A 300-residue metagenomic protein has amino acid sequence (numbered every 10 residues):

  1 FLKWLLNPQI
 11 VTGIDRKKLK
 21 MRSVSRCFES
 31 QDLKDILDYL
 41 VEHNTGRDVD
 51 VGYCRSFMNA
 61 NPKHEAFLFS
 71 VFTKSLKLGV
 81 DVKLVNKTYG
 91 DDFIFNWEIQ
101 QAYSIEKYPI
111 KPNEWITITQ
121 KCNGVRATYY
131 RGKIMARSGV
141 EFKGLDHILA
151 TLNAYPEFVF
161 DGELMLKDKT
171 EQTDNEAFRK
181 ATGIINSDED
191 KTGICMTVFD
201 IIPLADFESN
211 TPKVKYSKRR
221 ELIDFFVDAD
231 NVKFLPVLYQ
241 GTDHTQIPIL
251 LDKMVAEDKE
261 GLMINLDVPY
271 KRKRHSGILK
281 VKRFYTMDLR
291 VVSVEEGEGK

Functional and structural regions predicted by a protein language model:
F1-T170, G183-I201, A205-F207, P212: N-terminal nucleic-acid-engaging modules of covalent nucleotidyltransferase systems
K3-W4, A102-V140, D188-G193, I201-F207 (+1 more regions): Nucleic-acid 5′ end/cap handling module spanning
A136, F178-R179, K218: Short, intrinsically disordered low-complexity segments
T170-Q172, G299-K300: Short, solvent-exposed loop/turn segments that connect beta-strands within catalytic domains and beta-strand-rich
Q172-A181, P212-K213, P248-V255: Short, surface-exposed amphipathic charged segments that create phosphate/polyanion-binding patches used for binding
T211-R220: Short, structural beta-strand-to-alpha-helix junction motif
